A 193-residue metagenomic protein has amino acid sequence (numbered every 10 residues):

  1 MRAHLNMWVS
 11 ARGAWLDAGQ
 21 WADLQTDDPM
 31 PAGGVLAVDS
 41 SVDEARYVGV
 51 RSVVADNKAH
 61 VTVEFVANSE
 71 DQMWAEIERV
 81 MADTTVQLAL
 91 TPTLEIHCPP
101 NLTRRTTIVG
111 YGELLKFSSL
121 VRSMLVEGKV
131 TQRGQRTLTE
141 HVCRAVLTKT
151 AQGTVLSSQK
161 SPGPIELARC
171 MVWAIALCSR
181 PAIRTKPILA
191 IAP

Functional and structural regions predicted by a protein language model:
M1-Y111, L115, S119, S123 (+1 more regions): RNase H-like, metal-dependent nuclease domains and their acidic two-metal-ion catalytic environment used
